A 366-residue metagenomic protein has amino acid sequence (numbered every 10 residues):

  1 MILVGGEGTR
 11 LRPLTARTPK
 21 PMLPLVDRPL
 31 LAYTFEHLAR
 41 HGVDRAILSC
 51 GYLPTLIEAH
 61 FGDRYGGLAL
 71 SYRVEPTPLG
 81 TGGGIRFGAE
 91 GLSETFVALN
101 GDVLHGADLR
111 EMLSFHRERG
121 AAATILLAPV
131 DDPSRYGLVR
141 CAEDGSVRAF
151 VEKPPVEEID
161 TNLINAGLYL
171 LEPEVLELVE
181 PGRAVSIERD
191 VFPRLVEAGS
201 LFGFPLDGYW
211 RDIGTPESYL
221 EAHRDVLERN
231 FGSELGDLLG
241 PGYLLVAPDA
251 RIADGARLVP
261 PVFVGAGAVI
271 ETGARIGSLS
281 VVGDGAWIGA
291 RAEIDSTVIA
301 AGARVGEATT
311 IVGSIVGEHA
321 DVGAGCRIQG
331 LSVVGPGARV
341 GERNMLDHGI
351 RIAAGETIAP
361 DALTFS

Functional and structural regions predicted by a protein language model:
I2, R10, A16, L23-E111 (+5 more regions): Conserved N-terminal catalytic core of the sugar/cofactor nucleotidyltransferase
G5, G51, G101, A128-P129 (+1 more regions): Histidine-centered beta-alpha loop that forms part of the nucleotide-sugar donor binding/catalytic region in diverse
M22, L138-C141, F192, G203: A structural signal for short hydrophobic beta-strand segments in well-ordered beta-sheet cores
F96-V97, L104, R110-R117, V130-P133 (+1 more regions): Catalytic-core segments of class I nucleotidyltransferases/pyrophosphorylases that form NMP-activated intermediates
R119-P129: A short, conserved acidic/glycine-rich loop-to-beta-strand motif that forms the donor nucleotide-sugar/metal
L239-S366: Structural signal for interior beta-strand "rungs" in well-ordered beta-sheet cores of soluble enzyme domains
